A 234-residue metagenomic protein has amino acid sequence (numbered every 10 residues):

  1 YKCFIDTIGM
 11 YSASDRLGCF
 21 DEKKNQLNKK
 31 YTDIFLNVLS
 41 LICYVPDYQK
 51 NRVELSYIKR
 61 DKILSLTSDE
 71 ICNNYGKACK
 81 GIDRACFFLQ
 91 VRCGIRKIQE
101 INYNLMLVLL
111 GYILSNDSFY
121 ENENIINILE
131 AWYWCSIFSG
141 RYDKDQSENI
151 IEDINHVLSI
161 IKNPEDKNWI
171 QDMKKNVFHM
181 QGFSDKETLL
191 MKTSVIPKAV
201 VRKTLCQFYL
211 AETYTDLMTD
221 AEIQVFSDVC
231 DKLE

Functional and structural regions predicted by a protein language model:
Y1, I5, G9, L114-F119 (+4 more regions): Hydrophobic/aromatic-lined pockets within catalytic cores
Y1-F119: Polyanionic (Asp/Glu-rich) segments that form extended negatively charged tracts
Y1-N25, N127-W132, F138-D153: Extended, well-ordered alpha-helical scaffold/bundle regions in very large, multi-domain proteins
R52-R60, Y120-S136, S147-I150, D220-F226: Short alpha-helical "patches" and their helix-cap loops
L64, I71, A78, I82 (+7 more regions): Active-site-proximal structural scaffolding
C86-C93, L114-S118, Y133, I137 (+3 more regions): Alpha-helix capping/termination and helix-coil
R141-L233: Intrinsically disordered, low-complexity N-proximal targeting/linker segments that flank membranes
